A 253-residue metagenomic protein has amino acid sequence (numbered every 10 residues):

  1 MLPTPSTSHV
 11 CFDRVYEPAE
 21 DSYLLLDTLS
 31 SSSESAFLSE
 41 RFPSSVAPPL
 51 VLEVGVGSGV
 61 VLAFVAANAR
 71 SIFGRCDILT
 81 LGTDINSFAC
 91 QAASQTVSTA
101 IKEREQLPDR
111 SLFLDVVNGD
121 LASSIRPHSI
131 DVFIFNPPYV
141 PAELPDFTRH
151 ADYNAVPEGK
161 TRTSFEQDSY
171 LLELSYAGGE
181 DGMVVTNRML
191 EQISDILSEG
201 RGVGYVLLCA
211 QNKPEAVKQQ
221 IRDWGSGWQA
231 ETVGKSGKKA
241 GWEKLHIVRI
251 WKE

Functional and structural regions predicted by a protein language model:
M1-E253: Auxiliary N-terminal substrate/complex-recognition segments of SAM-dependent methyltransferases
